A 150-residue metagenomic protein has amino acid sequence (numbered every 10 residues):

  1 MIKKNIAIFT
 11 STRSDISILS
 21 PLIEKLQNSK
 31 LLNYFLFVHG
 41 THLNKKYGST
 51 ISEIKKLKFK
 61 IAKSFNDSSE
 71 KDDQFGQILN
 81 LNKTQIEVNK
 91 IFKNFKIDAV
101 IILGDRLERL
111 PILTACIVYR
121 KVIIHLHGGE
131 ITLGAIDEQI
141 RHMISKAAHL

Functional and structural regions predicted by a protein language model:
M1-H42: N-terminal subdomain of nucleotide-sugar transferases
F9, F37, I102-G104, L126-H127: Structural motif
K30, F95, Y119-K121: Helix C-cap/helix->beta junction micro-motif
N33-N80, E87: Conserved nucleotide-sugar phosphate-binding/catalytic loop shared by glycosyltransferases and other
A62, I97-D98, H149: Conserved acidic residues
N89-L107: Short N-terminal targeting/anchoring amphipathic segment
G104-K121: Short Gly/Thr/Asp-enriched flexible loops that form oxyanion-binding sites at enzyme active sites
K121-L150: Active-site-proximal region of nucleotide-activated glycan assembly enzymes, centered on histidine/acidic-rich loops
